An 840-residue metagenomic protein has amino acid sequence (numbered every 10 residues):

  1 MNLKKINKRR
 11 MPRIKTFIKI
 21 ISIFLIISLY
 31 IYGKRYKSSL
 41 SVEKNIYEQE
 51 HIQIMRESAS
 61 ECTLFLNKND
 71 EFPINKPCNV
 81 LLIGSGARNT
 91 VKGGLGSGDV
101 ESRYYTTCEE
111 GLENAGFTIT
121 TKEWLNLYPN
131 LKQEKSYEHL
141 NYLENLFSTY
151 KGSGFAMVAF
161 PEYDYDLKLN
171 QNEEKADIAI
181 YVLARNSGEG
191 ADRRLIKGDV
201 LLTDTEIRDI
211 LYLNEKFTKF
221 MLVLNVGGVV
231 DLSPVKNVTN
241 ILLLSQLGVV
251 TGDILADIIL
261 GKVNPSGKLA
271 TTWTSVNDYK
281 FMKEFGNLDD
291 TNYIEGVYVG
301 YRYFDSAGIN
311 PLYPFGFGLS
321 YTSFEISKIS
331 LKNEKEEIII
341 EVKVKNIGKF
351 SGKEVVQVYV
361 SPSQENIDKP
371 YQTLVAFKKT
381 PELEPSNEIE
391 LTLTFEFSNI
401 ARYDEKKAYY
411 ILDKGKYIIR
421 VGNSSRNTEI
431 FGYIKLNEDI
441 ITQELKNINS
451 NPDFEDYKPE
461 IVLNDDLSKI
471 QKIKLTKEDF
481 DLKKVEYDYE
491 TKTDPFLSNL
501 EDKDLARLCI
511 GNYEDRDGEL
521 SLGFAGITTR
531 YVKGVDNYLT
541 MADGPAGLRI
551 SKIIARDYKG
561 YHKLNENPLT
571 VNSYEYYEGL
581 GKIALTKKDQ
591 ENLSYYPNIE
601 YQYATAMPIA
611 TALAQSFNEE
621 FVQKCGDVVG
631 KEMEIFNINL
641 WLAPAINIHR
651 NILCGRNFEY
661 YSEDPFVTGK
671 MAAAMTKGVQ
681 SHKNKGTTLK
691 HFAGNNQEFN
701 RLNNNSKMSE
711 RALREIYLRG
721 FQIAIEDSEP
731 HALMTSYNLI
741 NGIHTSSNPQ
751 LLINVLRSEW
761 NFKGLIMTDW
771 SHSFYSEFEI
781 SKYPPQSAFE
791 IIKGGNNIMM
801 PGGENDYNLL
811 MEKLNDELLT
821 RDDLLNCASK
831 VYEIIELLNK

Functional and structural regions predicted by a protein language model:
M1-R402, I411-N427, E444-K840: Glycoside hydrolase catalytic-domain context in secreted enzymes
A408: Extracellular/periplasmic metallocenter environments
N427-Q443: Short beta-strand elements
